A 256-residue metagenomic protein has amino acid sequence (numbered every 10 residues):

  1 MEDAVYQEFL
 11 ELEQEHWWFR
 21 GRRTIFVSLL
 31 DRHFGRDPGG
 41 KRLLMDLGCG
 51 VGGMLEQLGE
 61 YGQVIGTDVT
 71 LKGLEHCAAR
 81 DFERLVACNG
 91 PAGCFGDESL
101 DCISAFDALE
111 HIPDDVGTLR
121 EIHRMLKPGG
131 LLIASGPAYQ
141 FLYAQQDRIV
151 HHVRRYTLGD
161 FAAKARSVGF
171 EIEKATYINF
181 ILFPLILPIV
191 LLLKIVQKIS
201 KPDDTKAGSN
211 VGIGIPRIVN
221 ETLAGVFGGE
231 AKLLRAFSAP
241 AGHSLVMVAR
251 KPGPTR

Functional and structural regions predicted by a protein language model:
M1-E98, C102-F106, G117-L119, R217 (+4 more regions): Conserved N-terminal segment of class I S-adenosyl-L-methionine
L10-E11, L132-R154, L158-R166: Short, glycine-/aromatic-enriched active-site segment of Class I SAM-dependent methyltransferases
F82-R84, V150-V153, V190-L193: Short, hinge-like loop/turn segments at secondary-structure boundaries
G96-D101, D114, P128, F170: Active-site acidic short loop of glycosyltransferases
H111: A short His-aromatic
V116-L131: A short glycine-rich, Lys/Arg-flanked "PGG" loop and its adjoining helix->strand segment in the class I
F170-F180: Conserved S-adenosyl-L-methionine
L182-R256: A C-terminal cap/extension of S-adenosyl-L-methionine-dependent methyltransferases that defines the acceptor-substrate
